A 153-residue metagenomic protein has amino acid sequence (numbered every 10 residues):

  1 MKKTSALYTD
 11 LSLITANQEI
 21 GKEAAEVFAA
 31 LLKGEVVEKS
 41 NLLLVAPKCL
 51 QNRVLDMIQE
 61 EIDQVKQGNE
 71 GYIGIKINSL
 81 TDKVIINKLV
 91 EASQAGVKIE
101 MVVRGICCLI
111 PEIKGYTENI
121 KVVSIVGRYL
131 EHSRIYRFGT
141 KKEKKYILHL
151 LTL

Functional and structural regions predicted by a protein language model:
M1-G21, L31-E38, P47-L153: PLD/PLD-like phosphodiesterase catalytic module centered on the HKD motif
A24: Core active-site phosphate/anionic-ligand binding loop and the adjoining beta-turn-alpha structural block in enzyme
V27, L43-L44: Solvent-exposed, charged helical/coil patches that constitute nucleic-acid or partner-interaction surfaces
